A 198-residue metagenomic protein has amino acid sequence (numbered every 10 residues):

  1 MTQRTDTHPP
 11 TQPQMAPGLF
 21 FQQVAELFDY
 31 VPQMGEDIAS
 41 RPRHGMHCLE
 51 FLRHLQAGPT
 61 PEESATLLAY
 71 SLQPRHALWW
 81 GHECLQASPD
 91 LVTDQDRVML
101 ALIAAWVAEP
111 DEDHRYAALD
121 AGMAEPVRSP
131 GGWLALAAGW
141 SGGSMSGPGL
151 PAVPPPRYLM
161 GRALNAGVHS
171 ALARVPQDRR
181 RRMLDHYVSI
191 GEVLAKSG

Functional and structural regions predicted by a protein language model:
M1-R128, G139, G143-M145, P154-G198: Short, glycine-biased loop/turn motifs at secondary-structure junctions and in low-complexity Ser/Thr/Pro-rich termini
L134-A137: Hydrophobic, small-residue-rich transmembrane alpha-helices and their short perimembrane loops in multi-pass membrane
L150-A152: Phosphate-handling catalytic cores of nucleic-acid transaction enzymes
